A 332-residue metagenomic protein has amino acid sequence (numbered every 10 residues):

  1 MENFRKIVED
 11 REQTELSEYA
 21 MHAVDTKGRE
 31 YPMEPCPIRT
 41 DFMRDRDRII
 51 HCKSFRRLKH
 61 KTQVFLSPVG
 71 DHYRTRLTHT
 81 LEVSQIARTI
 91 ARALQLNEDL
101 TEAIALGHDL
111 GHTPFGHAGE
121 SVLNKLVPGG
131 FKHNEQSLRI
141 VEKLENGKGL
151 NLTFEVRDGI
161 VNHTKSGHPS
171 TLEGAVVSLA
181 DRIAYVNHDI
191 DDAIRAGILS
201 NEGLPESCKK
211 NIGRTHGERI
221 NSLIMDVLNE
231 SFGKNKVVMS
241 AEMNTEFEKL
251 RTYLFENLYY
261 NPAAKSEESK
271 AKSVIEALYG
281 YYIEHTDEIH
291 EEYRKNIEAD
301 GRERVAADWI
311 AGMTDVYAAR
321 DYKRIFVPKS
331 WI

Functional and structural regions predicted by a protein language model:
M1-T80, S84-I90, N97-E98, G130-I332: Histidine-centered, transition-metal-coordinating active-site segments
L100, I104-G147: A generic, well-ordered mixed alpha/beta core segment in the N-terminal half of proteins
